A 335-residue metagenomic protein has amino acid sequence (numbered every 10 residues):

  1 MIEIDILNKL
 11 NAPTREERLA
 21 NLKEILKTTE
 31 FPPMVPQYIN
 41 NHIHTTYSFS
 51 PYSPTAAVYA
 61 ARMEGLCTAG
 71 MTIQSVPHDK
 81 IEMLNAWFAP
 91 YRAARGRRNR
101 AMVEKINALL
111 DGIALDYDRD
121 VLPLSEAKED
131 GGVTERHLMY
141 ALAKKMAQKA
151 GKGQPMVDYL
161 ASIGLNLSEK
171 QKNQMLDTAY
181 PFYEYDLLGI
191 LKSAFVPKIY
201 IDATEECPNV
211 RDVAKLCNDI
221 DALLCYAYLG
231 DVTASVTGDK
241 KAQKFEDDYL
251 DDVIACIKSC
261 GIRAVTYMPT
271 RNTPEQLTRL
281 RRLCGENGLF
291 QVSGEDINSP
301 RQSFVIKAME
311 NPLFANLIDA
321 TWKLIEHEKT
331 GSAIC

Functional and structural regions predicted by a protein language model:
M1-G70, H78, G189-L216, I220-S303 (+1 more regions): An N-terminally biased module of ancient metal coordination in phosphate/nucleic-acid-related enzymes
K27-T29, A114, G151, G164: Short, flexible coil/linker elements and helix-boundary hinge sites characteristic of intrinsically disordered
T45, S53, L115-D120, T134 (+3 more regions): Secondary-structure junction/capping motif
A56-L66, E82-A108: Alpha-helical scaffold segments that flank or form the walls of functional sites
A69-G96, M139-K198, E310-E328: Active-site gating loops and adjacent loop-to-helix segments of metal-dependent hydrolytic enzymes
A93-A150: Conserved phosphoryl-transfer catalytic core
L109-D118, N166, R263, F290: Short coil/loop linkers at secondary-structure junctions
I306: Nucleotide-sugar donor-binding patch of glycosyltransferase catalytic domains
